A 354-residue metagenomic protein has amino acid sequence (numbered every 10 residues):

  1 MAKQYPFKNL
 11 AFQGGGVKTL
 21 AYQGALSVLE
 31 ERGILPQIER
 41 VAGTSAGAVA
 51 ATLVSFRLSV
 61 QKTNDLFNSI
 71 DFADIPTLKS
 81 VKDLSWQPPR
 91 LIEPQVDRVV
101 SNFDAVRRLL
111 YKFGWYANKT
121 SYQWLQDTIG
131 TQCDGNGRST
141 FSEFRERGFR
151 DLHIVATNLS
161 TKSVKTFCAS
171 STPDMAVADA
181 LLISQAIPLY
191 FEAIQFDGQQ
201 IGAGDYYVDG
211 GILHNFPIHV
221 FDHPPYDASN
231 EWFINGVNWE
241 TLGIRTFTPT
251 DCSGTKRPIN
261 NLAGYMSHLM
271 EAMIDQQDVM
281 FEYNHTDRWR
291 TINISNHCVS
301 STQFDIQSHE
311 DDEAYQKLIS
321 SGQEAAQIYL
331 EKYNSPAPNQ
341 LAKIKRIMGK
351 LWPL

Functional and structural regions predicted by a protein language model:
M1-A42, T52-L354: Patatin-like phospholipase
G43, G47: Gly/Ala-rich beta-loop-alpha elbow adjacent to hydrolase catalytic centers
